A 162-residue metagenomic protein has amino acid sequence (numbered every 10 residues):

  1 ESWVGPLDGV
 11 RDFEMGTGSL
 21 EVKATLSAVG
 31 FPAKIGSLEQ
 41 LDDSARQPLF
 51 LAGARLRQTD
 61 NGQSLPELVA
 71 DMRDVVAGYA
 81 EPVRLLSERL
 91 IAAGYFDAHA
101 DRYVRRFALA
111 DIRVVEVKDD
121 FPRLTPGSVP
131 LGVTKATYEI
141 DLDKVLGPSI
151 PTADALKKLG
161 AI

Functional and structural regions predicted by a protein language model:
E1-G9, T25-I162: Nucleic-acid endonuclease domains
F13-L26: Conserved catalytic cores of phosphodiester-cleaving nucleases, focusing on short active-site segments
